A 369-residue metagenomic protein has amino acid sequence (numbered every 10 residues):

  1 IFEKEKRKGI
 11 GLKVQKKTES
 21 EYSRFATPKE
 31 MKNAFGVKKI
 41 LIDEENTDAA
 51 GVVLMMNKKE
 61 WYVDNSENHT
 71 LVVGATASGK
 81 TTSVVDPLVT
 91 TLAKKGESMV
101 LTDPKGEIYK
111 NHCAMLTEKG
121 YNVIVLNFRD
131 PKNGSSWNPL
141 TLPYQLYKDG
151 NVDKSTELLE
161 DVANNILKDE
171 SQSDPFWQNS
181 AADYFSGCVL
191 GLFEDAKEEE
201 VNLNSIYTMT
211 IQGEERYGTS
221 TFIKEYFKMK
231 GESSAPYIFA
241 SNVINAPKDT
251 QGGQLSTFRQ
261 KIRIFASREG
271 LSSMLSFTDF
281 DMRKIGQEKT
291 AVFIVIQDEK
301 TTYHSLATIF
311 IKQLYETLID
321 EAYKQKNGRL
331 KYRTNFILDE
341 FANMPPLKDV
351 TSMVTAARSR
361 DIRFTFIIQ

Functional and structural regions predicted by a protein language model:
I1-S78, T82-T90, K95, K132: Basic- and hydrophobic-enriched, low-structure N-terminal and domain-boundary segments that flank ATP-binding catalytic
N57, W61-I362: P-loop NTPase motor domains
P104, I367-Q369: Conserved H-loop
